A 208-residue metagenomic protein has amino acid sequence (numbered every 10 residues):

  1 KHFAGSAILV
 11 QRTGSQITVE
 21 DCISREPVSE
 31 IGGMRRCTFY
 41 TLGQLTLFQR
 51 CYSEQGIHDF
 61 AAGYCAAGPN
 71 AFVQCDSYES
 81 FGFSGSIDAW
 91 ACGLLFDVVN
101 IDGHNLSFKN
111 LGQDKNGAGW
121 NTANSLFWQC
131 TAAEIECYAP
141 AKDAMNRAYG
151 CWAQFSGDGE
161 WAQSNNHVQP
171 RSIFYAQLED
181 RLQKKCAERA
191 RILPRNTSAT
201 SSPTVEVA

Functional and structural regions predicted by a protein language model:
K1-H2, G14-S29, L42-H58, A62-F81 (+3 more regions): Right-handed parallel beta-helix
V10-R12: Extracellular beta-strand-rich solenoid/capping regions of secreted or surface-exposed proteins that bind or remodel
S15, R35-T38: Active-site cradle of extracellular carbohydrate-active enzymes
T38-F39, G93, C137: Noncatalytic linker/hinge segments flanking ATPase motor cores
V73-C75, D97-A208: Catalytic domains of carbohydrate-active enzymes that cleave complex glycans
